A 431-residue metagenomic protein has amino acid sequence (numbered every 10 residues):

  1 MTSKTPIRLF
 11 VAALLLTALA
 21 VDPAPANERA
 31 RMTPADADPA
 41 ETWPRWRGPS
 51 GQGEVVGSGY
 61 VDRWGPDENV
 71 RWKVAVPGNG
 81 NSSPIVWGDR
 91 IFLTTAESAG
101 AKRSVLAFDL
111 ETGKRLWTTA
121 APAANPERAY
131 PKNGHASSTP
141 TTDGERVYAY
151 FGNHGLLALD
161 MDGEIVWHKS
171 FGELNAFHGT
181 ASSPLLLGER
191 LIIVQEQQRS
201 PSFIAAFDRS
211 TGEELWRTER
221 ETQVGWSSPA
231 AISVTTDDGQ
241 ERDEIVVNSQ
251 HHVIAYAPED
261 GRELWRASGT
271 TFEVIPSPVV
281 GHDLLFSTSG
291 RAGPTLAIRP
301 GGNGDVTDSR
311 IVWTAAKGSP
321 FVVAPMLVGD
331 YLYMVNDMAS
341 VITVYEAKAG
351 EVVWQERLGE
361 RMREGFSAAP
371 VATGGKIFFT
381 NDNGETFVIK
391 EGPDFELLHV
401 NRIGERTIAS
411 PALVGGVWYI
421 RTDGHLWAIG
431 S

Functional and structural regions predicted by a protein language model:
M1-V11: Bacterial N-terminal signal peptides that target proteins for export
F10-A18: Bacterial N-terminal signal peptides
V21-S431: Noncatalytic, solvent-exposed loop/strand surfaces of beta-propeller-type extracellular/periplasmic domains
